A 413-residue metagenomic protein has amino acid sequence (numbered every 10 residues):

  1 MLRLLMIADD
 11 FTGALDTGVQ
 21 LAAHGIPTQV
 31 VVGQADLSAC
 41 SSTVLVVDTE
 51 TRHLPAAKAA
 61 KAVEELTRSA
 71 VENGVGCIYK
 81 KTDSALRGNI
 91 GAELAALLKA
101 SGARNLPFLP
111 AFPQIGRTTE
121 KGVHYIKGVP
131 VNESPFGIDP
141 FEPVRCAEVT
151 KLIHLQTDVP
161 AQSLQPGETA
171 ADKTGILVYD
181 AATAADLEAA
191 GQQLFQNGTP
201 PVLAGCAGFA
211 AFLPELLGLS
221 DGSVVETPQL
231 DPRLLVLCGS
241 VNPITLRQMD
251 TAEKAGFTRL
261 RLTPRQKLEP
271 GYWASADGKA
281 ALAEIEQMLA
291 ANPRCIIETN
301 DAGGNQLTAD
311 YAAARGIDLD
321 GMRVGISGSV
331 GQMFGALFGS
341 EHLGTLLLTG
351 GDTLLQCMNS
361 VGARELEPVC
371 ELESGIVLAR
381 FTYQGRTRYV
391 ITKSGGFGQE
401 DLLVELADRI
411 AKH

Functional and structural regions predicted by a protein language model:
M1-L4, P27-V31, T43, A59 (+4 more regions): Cap/lid and interdomain-hinge subdomains that line or gate substrate/regulatory clefts in soluble alpha/beta enzymes
I7, V46-D48, K80-K81, P107-F112 (+6 more regions): Short beta-strand segments
T17-V19, N89-E93, R117-H124, E188-Q193 (+5 more regions): Short acidic, glycine/serine/threonine-rich loops at helix termini
A23-V44, L289, P368-T387: N-terminal short beta-loop-beta anion/metal-coordinating cradle
T43-E50, P293, R380-H413: A structural-propensity feature for long, helix-poor, extended segments
K127-E284: Conserved, well-structured core segments that form the ligand-binding/active-site neighborhood of functional domains
M288, N292-T349: C-terminal structural cap/anchor segments
L343-L402: Conserved, well-ordered active-site substructure
